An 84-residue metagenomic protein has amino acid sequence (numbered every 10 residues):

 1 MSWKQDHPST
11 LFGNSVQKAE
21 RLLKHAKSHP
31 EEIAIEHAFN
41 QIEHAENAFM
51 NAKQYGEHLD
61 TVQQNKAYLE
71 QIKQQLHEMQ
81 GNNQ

Functional and structural regions predicted by a protein language model:
M1-Q84: Long, charged/polar, soluble alpha-helical segments
